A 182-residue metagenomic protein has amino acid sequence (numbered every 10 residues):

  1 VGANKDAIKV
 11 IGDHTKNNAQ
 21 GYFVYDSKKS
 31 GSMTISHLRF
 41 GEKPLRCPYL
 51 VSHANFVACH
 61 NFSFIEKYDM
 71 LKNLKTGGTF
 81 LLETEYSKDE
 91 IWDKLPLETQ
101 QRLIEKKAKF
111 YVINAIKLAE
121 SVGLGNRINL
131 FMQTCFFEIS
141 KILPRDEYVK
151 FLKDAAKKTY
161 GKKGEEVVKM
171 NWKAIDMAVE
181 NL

Functional and structural regions predicted by a protein language model:
V1-L182: Active-site cofactor/cluster-binding pocket
